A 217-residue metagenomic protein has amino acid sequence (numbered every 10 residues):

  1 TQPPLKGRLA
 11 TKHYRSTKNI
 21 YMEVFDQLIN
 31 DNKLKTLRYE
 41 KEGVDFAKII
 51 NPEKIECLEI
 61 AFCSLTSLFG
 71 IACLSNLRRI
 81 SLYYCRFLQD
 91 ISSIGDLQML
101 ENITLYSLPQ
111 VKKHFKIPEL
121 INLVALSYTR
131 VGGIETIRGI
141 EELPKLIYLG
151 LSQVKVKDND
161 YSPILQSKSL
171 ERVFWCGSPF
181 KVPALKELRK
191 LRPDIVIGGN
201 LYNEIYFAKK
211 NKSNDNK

Functional and structural regions predicted by a protein language model:
T1-T66, C73-Q89, D96-P183, R189-K217: Concave beta-strand-loop units of leucine-rich repeat
